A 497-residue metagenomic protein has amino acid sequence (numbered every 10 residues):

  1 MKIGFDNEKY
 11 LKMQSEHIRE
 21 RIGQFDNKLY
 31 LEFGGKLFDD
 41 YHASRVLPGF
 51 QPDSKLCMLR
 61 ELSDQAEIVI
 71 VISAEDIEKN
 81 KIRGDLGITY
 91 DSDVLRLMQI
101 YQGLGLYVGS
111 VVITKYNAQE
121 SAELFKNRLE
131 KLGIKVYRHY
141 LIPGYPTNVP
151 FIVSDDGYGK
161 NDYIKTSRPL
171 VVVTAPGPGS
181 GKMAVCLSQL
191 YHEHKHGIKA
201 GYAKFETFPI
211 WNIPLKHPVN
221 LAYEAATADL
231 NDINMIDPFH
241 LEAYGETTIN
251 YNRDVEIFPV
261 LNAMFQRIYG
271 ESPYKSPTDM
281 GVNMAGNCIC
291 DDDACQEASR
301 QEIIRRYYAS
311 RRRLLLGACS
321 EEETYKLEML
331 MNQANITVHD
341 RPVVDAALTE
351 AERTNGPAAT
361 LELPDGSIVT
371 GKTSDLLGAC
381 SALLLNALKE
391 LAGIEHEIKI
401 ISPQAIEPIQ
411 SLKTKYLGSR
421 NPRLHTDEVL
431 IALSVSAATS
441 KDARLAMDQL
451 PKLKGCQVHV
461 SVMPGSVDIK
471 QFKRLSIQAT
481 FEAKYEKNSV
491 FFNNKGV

Functional and structural regions predicted by a protein language model:
M1-T174, Q189-E350, G356, L363-D365 (+2 more regions): Flexible phosphate-sensing "switch/lid" loops adjacent to ATP/NTP-binding sites across phosphate-transfer
G177-P178: The conserved Walker
V185: Hydrophobic positions on the alpha1 helix immediately C-terminal to the Walker A/P-loop
K372-T373: Short clusters of small/polar residues that mark proteolytic maturation junctions
L376-A392: A short, polar/charged loop-to-alpha-helix boundary motif
E390-P422: Short HxH-centered metal-ligating active-site micro-motif
